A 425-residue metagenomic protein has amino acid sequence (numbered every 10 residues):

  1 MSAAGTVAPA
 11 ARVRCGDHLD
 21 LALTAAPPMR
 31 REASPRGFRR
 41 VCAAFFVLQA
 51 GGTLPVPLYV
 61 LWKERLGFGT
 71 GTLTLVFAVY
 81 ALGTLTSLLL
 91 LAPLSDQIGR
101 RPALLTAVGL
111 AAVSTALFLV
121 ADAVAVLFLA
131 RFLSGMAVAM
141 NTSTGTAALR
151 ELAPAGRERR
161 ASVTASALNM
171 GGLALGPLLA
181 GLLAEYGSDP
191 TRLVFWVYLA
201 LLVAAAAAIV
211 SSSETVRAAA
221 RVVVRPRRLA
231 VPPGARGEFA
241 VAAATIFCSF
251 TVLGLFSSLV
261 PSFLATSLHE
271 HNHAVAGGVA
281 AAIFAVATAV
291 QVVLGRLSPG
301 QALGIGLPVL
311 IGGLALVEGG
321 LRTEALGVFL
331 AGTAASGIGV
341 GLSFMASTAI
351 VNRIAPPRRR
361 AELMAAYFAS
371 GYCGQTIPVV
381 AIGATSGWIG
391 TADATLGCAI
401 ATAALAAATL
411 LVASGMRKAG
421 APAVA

Functional and structural regions predicted by a protein language model:
G67, G99, V120-A125, S188 (+1 more regions): Helix-breaking motifs and short loop linkers at transmembrane-helix boundaries and internal kinks in secondary membrane
L85-V124: Conserved MFS/SLC helix-loop-helix module at the cytosolic interface between two early adjacent transmembrane helices
S114, A125-S134, G327-A335: Paired small-residue
A130-L168: Cytoplasmic helix-loop-helix junction between adjacent transmembrane helices in 12-TM secondary transporters
R160-V210: Helix-loop-helix hairpin linking two adjacent transmembrane segments in secondary transporters
A276-P299, G313: Transmembrane alpha-helices of Major Facilitator/SLC transporters
A302-M345: C-terminal transmembrane helical hairpin of 12-TM major facilitator-type secondary transporters
V340, T348-A399: A late C-terminal transmembrane helix in Major Facilitator Superfamily
